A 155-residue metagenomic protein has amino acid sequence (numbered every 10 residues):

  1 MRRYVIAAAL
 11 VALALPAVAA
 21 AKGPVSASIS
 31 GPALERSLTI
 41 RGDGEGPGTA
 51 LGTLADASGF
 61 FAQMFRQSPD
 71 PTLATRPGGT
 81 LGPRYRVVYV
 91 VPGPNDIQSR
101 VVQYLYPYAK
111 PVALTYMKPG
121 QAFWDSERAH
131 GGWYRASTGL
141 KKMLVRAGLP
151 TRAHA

Functional and structural regions predicted by a protein language model:
M1-A21: Secretory targeting and sorting signals
A21-H154: Soluble mature domains adjacent to a membrane tether on cell-surface and organelle-surface proteins
